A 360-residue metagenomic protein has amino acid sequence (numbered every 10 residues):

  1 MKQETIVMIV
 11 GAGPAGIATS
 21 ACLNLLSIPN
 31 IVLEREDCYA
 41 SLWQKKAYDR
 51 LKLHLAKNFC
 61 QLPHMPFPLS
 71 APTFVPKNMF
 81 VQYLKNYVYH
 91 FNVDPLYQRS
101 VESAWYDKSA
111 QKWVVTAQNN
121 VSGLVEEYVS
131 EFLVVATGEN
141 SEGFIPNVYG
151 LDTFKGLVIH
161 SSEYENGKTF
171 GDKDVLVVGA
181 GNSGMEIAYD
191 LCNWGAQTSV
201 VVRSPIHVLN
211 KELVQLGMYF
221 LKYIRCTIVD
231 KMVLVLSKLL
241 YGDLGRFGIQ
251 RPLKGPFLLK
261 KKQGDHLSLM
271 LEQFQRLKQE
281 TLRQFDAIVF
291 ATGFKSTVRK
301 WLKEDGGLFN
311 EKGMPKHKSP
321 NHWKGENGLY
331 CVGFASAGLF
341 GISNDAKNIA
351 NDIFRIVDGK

Functional and structural regions predicted by a protein language model:
K2-L42, P72-M218, K222-K360: Flavin (primarily FAD) cofactor-binding/catalytic cores of flavoenzymes
C38-F67, Y87-H90, D94: Redox-cofactor-proximal catalytic regions of oxidoreductases
